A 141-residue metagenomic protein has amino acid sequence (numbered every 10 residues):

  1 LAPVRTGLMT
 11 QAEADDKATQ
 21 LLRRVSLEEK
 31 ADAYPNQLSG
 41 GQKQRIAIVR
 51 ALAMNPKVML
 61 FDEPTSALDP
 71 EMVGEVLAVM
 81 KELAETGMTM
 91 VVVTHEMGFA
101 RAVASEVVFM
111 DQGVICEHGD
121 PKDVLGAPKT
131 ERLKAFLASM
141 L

Functional and structural regions predicted by a protein language model:
Y34-L38, Q42: Conserved ABC ATPase signature
I48: Hydrophobic anchor residue at the start of the ABC signature
A53-K57: A short, proline-enriched helix->beta-strand linker immediately N-terminal to the Walker B motif in ABC-type P-loop
M59-D62: Catalytic Walker B motif of ABC-type/P-loop ATPase nucleotide-binding domains
T94-H95: H-loop/switch region of ABC-family ATPase nucleotide-binding domains
H118-G119: ABC ATPase "signature
